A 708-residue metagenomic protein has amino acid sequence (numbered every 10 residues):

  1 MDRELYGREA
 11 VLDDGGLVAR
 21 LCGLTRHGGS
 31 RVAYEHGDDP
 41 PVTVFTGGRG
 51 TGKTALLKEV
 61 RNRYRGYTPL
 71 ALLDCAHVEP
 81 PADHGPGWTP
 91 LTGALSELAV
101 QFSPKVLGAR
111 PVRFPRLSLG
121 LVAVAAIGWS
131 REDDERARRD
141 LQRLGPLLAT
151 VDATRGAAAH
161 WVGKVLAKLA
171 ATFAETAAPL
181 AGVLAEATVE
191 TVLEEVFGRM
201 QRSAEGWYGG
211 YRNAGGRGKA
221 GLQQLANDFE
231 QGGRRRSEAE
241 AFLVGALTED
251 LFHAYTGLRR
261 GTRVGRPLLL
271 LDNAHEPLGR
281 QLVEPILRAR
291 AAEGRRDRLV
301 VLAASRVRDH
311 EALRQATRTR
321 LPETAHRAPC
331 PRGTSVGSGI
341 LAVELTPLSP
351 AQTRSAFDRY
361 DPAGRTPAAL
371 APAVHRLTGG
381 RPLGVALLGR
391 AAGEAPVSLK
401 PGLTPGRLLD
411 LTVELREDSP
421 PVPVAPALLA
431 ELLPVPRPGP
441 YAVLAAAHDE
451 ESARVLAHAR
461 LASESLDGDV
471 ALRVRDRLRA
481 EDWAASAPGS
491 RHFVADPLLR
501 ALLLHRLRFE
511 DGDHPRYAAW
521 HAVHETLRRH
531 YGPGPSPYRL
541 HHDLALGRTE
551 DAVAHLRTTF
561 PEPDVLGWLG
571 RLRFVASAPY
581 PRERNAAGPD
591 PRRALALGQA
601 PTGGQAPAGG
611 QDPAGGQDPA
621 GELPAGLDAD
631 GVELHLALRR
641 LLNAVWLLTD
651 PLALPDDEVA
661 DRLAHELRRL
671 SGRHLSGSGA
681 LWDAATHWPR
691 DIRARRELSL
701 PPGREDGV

Functional and structural regions predicted by a protein language model:
M1-Y64, L73-A76, P81-H84, W88 (+1 more regions): Walker A/P-loop-proximal flanking segment of P-loop NTPase domains
G48-P81, S96, A171, E175 (+4 more regions): P-loop NTPase Walker A phosphate-binding motif
N62-W88, L107-S118, E230, P267-L269: Conserved catalytic segments around the Walker B and adjacent sensor/switch elements of P-loop NTPase domains
S103-F242, E249, L623, L627 (+3 more regions): Coupling/switch/interface segments within P-loop NTPase motor domains and analogous charged loops in nucleic-acid
V264-G265, L271, E276-R332: Sensor-1/coupling segment of RecA-like P-loop NTPase cores
P350-T353, F357-A425, R437-G439, A446 (+2 more regions): Amphipathic alpha-helical "lid/sensor" segments that cap RecA-like P-loop NTPase cores
S398-R475, P488-F493, P497-R528: Winged-helix-like regulatory helical subdomains adjacent to P-loop NTPase cores
P401-G406, R500-Y538, A545-G604, G615-D706: A eukaryote-biased feature capturing mid-to-C-terminal, repeat/solenoid-rich segments of large proteins, strongly
